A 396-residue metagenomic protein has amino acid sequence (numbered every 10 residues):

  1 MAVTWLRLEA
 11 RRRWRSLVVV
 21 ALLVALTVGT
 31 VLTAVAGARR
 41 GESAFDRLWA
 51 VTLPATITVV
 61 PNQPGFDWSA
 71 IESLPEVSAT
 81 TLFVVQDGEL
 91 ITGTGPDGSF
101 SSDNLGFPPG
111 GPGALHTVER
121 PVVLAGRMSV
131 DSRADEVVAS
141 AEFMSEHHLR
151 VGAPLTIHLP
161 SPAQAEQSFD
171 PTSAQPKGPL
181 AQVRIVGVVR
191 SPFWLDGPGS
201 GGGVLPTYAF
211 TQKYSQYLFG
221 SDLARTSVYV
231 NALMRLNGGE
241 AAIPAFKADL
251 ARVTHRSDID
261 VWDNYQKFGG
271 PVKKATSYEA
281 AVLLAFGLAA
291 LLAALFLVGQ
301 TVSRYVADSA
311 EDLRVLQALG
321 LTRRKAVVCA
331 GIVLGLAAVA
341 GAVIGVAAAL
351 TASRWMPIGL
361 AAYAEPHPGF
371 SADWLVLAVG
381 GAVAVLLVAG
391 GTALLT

Functional and structural regions predicted by a protein language model:
M1-L295, G299-D308, R323-R324, C329 (+4 more regions): Membrane transport/envelope proteins' first extracytoplasmic loop
G152, G320, G345: Conserved G/P- and acidic residue-centered "switch" motifs that form tight phosphate/ATP-binding loops in soluble
E311-R323: Helix-loop-helix units of permease transmembrane domains in multi-pass membrane transporters, especially ABC
L313, L395-T396: N-terminal low-complexity Pro/Gly-rich stretches
L334-A347: Hydrophobic alpha-helical membrane-insertion segments
I344-R354, L395: C-terminal TM-helix exit segments that contain a strictly Trp-centered aromatic cap at the helix terminus
L377-L395: Hydrophobic alpha-helical transmembrane segments of polytopic membrane proteins
